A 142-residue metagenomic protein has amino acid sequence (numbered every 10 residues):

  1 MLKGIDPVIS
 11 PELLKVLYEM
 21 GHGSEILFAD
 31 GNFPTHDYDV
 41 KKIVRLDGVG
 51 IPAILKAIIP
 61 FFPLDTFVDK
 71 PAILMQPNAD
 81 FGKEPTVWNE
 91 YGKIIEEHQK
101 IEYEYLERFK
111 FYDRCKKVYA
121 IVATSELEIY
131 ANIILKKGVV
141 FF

Functional and structural regions predicted by a protein language model:
M1-D47: Long, hydrophobic N-terminal alpha-helical segment
M1-G4, P77-G82: Flexible, glycine/proline-enriched loop segments at strand-loop-helix junctions that form or flank small-ligand binding
V8-E12, G21, V49-A53, G82 (+2 more regions): Conserved active-site and cofactor/substrate-binding residues in soluble primary-metabolism enzymes
V16, M20-G23, A57-D65, E90 (+2 more regions): Change "in soluble alpha/beta enzymes" to "in soluble alpha/beta proteins
G21-S24, D39-K41, K70, K116-V118 (+1 more regions): Short coil/turn connectors at secondary-structure junctions
D39-A72: A phosphate-binding glycine/aspartate-rich beta-alpha loop in the early core of alpha/beta enzymes
L74-M75, N89: Surface-exposed, low-hydrophobicity beta-strand/loop segments enriched in small/polar/acidic residues
F81-Q99, Y103-F142: Glycine-rich, aromatic-bearing surface loops/beta-hairpins
